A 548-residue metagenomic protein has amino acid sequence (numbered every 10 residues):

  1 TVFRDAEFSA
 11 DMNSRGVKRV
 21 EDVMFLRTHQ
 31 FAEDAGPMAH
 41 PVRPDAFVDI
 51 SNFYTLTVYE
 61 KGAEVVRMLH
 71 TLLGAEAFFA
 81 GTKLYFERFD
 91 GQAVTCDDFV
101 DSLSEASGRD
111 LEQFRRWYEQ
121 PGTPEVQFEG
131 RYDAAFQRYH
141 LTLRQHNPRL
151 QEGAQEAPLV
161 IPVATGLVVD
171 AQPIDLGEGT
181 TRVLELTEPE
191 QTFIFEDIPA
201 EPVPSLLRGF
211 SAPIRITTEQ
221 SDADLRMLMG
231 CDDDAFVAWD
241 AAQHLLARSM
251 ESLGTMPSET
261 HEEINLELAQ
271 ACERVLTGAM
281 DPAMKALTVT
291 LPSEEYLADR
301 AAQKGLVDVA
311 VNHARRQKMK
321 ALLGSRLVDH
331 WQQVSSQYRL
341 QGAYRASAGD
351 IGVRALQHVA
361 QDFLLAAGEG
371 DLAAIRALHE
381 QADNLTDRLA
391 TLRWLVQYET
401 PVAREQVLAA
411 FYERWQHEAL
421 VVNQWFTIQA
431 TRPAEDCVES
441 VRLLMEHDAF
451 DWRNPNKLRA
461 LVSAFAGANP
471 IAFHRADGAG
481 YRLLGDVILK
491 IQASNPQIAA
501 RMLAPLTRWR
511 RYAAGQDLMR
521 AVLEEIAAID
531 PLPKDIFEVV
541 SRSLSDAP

Functional and structural regions predicted by a protein language model:
T1-A135, H140-L141: Hydrophobic alpha-helical and helix-loop surface patches within well-folded domains that function as non-catalytic
E7, M12, A35, A46 (+8 more regions): Solvent-exposed, flexible loop/coil residues
R27-T28, T55, E196-P548: Long, ordered, helix-rich scaffold segments
M38, I161-V163, L268: Residues that flank catalytic or metal-binding motifs in active/ligand-binding sites
V48-I50, N147-R149, V169-A171, E201 (+2 more regions): Short loop/turn segments at secondary-structure transitions that flank enzyme active sites
F53-E87, G91, Q120-L150, A154-A157 (+4 more regions): Long hydrophobic segments that form regular secondary structure
A93-Q113, W117-Q145, E156, A247-M250 (+2 more regions): His/Asp/Glu-rich metal/cofactor-coordinating catalytic motifs and the adjacent surface-exposed loops that frame enzyme
D110-Q113, P121-L206, R300-A301, K320 (+2 more regions): Beta-strand-rich binding/interaction modules
